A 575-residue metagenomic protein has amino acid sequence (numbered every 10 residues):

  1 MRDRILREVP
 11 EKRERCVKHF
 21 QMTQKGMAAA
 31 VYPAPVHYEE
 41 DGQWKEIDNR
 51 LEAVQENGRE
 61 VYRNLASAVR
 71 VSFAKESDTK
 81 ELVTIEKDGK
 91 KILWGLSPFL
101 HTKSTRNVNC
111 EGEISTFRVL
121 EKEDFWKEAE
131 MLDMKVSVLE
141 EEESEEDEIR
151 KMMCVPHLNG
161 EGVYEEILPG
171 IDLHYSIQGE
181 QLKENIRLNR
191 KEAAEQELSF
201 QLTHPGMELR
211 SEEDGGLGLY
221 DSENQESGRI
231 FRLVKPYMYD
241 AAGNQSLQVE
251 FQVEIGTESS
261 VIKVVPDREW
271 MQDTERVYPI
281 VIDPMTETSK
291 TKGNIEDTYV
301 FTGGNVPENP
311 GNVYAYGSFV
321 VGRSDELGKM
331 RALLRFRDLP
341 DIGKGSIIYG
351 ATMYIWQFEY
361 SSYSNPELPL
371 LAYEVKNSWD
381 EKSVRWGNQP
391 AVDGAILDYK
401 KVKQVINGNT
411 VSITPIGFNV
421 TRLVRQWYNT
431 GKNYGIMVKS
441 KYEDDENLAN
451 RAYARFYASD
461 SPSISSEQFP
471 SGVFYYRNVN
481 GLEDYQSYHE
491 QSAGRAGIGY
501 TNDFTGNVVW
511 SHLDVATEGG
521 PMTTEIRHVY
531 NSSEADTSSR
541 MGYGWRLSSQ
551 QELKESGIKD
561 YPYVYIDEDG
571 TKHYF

Functional and structural regions predicted by a protein language model:
M1-K45, P169, A372, S471-S556 (+2 more regions): Intrinsically disordered, low-complexity segments enriched in small residues
M1-T288, E326: Residues that cap or anchor secondary-structure elements
Q178-R187, V300-Y360: A short beta-strand-loop element at or near the start of a globular domain
I186, L198, I282, F336 (+7 more regions): Residue-level detector of buried hydrophobic side-chain packing in well-ordered secondary-structure elements
A194-E195, M271-Y278, I342-Y349, V424-Y434: Short glycine/proline/serine/threonine-rich loop/turn segments at secondary-structure transition edges
H204-R210, I342-G345, W356-E367, D445: Extended, low-complexity, turn-rich repeat/linker tracts enriched in Gly/Pro/Ser/Thr and Asp/Glu that occur
R232-L233, E359-Y434: Beta-strand-rich interaction/scaffold domains
M285-S289, G328, L423-G481: Proprotein-processing/basic-patch segments
